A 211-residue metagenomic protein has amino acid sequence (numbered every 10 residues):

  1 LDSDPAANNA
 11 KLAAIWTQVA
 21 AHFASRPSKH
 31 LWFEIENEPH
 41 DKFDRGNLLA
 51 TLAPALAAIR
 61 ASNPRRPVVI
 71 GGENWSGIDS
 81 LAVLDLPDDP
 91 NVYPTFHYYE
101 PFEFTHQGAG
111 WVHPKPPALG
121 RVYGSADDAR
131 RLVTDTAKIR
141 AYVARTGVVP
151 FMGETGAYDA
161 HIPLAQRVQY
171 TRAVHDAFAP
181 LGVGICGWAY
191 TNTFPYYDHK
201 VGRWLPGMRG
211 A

Functional and structural regions predicted by a protein language model:
L1-P67, G72-S80, N91, F194: Active-site mouth of glycoside hydrolases
D4-L12, D44, L48, G124 (+4 more regions): Residue-level preference for long, well-ordered alpha-helices that form the structural scaffold of enzyme catalytic
L12, D85-D88, W111-H113, Q169-T171 (+1 more regions): Short, hinge-like loop/turn segments at secondary-structure boundaries
I15, V19, T51, A55 (+3 more regions): Alpha-helical packing segments of well-folded alpha/beta enzyme cores
F23, I59, I139-V143, V174 (+1 more regions): Hydrophobic, Leu/Ile/Phe/Ala-enriched alpha-helical segments that form helix-helix packing faces
R26, I162-A211: Aromatic-rich peripheral "rim/lid" segments of glycoside hydrolase catalytic domains that contact and position glycan
I35-N37, I70-G72, F96-Y98, G153-T155 (+1 more regions): A cross-domain feature marking catalytic cores of carbohydrate-active enzymes and several ubiquitous metabolic/repair
W75, D79-Y158, A179, V183: Glycoside hydrolase catalytic-domain groove-lining segments
